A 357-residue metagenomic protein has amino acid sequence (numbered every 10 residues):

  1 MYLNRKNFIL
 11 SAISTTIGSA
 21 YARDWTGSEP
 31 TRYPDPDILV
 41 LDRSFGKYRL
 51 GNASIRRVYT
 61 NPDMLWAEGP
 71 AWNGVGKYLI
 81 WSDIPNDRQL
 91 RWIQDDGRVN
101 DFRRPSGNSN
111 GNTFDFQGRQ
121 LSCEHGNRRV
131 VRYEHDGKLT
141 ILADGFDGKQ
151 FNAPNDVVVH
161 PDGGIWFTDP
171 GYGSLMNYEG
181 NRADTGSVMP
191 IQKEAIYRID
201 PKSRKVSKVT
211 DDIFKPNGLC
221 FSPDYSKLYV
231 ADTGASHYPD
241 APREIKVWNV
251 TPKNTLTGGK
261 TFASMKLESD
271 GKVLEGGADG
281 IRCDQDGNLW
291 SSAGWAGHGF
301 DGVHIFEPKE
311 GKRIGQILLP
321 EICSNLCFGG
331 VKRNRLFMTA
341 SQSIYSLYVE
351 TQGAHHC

Functional and structural regions predicted by a protein language model:
M1-T15: N-terminal secretory signal peptides and thylakoid transit peptides that target proteins across membranes
D24-A53: Blade/loop signatures of beta-propeller domains
G46-T60, R98-P105, D136-G148, R198-K215 (+2 more regions): Blade-edge beta-strand/turn elements of extracellular beta-propeller and related beta-sheet repeat scaffolds
N61-K77, P105-E124, R129, D147-I165 (+6 more regions): Beta-rich, blade/repeat-based domains predominating in secreted/periplasmic proteins but also intracellular
P85, G126, L175-Q192, H237-R243 (+1 more regions): Short, solvent-exposed loop/turn segments at conserved positions within beta-propeller repeat blades
R88-L90, R129-V131, A195-Y197, E244-K246 (+2 more regions): A short loop-to-beta-strand structural motif that recurs across blades of beta-propeller domains
V130-G164, T168-D184: Asp-box/WD-like beta-propeller blade repeats and closely related beta-sheet repeat scaffolds
W248-T255, V349-A354: Short loop/turn segments immediately following beta-strands, especially the blade-tip and inter-blade linker loops
